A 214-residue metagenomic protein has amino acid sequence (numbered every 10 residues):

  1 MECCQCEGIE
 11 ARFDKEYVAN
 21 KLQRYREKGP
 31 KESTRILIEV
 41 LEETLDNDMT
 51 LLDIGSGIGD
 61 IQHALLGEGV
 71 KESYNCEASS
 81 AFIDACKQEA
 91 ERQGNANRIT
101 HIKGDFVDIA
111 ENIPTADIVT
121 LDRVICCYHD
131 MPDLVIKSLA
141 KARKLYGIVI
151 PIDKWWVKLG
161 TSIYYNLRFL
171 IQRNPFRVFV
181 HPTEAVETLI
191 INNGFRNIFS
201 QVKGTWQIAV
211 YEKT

Functional and structural regions predicted by a protein language model:
M1-T44: Conserved class I S-adenosyl-L-methionine
D48-G57: Conserved class I S-adenosyl-L-methionine
I58-R98: Class I SAM-dependent methyltransferase SAM/SAH-binding core
K103-D108: Conserved SAM/SAH-binding loop
I118-D130: A short SAM/SAH-binding and catalytic strip from SAM-dependent methyltransferases
Y128-S138: A short, conserved alpha-helix within the catalytic core of class I
R143-I152: Conserved beta-strand signature within the Rossmann-like core of class I S-adenosyl-L-methionine
P151-L189, I198-F199: C-terminal alpha-helical "lid/dimerization" subdomain adjacent to the S-adenosyl-L-methionine
